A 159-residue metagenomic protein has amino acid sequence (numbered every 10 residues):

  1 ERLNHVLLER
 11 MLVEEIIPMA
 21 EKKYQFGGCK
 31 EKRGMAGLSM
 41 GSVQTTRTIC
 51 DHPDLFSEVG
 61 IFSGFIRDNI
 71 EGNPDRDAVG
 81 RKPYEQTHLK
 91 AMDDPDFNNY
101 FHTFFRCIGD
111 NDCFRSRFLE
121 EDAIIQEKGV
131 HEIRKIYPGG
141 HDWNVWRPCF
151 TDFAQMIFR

Functional and structural regions predicted by a protein language model:
E1-R159: Non-catalytic cap/lid and distal C-terminal segments of serine-dependent acyl enzymes
